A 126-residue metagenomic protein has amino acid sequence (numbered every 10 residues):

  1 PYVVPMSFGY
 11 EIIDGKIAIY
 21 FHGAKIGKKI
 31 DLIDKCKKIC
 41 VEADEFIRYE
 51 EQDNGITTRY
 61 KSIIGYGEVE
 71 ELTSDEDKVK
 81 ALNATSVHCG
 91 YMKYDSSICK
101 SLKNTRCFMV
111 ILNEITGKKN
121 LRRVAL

Functional and structural regions predicted by a protein language model:
P1-K25, V41: Short beta-strand segments
V4, G15-I17, K35-I39, R59-G65 (+1 more regions): A generic structural signal for short beta-strands and their flanking turns/coil linkers
G9-E11, D31-I33, G55-T57, K100-S101: Short, conserved, surface-exposed binding loops centered on an aromatic residue
E11-K16, K35-D44, V79-T85: N-terminal start-of-chain detector that recognizes signal peptides and the immediate post-cleavage beginning
I12-D14, G27-I30, Y49-E50, L126: A short local loop/turn or secondary-structure capping micro-motif enriched for an aromatic residue
H22, K29-I56: Helix-adjacent hinge/juxtasegments
I26-K28, D95-S96: A generic local structural motif
E45-L126: Charged, gly/pro-rich active-site loop segments
